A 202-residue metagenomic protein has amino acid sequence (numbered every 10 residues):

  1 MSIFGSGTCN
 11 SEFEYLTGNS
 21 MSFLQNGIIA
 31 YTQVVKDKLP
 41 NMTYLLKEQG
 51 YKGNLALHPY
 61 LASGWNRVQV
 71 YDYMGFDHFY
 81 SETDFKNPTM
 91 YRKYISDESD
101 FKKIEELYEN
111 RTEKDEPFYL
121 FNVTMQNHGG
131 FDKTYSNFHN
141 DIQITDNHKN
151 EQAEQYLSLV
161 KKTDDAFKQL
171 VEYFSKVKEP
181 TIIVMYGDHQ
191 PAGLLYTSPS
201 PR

Functional and structural regions predicted by a protein language model:
M1-S198, R202: Solvent-exposed soluble domains appended to multi-pass membrane proteins
